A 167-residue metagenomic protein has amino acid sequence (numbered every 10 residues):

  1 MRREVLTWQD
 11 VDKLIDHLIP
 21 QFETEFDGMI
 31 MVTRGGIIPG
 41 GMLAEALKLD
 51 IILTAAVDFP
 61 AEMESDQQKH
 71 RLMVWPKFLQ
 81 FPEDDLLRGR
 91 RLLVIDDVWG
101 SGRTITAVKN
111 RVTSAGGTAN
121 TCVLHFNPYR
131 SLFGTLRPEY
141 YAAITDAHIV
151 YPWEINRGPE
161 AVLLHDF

Functional and structural regions predicted by a protein language model:
M1-F167: PRPP-associated nucleotide enzymes
